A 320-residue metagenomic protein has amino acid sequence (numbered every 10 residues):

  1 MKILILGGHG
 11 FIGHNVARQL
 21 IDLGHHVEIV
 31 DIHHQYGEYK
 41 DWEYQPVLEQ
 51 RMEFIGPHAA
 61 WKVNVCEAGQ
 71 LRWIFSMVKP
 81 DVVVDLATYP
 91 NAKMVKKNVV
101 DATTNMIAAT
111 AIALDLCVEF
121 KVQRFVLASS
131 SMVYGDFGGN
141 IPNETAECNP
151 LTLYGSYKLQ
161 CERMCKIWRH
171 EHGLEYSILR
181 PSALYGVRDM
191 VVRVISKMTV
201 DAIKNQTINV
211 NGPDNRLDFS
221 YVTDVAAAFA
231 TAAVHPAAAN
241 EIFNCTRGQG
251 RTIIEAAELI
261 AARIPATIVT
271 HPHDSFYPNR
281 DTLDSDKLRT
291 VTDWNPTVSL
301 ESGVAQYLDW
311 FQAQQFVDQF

Functional and structural regions predicted by a protein language model:
M1-R180: N-terminal Rossmann-like NAD(P)+-binding domain of SDR-like oxidoreductases, especially those catalyzing
Y36-K40, G135-F137, V187-R188, T252-I253 (+1 more regions): A short beta-to-alpha transition loop/helix N-cap that caps and shapes the active-site region
Q45-E49, E162, S196, G250 (+3 more regions): Short, surface-exposed alpha-helical segments at coil->helix boundaries
A68-G69, D81, K93, V100 (+6 more regions): Residues in well-ordered alpha-helical elements
A113, C165, M198, L288-R289: Structural element of the ATP-grasp superfamily
M132, A183, G250: PG/GG-rich flexible active-site loop of Rossmann-like NAD(P)H-dependent oxidoreductases, especially the SDR superfamily
G139, R163-L217, V222-A226, A230 (+1 more regions): NAD(P)-dependent short-chain dehydrogenase/reductase
A202-F320: C-terminal substrate-binding subdomain of Rossmann-fold SDR/epimerase-dehydratase oxidoreductases
